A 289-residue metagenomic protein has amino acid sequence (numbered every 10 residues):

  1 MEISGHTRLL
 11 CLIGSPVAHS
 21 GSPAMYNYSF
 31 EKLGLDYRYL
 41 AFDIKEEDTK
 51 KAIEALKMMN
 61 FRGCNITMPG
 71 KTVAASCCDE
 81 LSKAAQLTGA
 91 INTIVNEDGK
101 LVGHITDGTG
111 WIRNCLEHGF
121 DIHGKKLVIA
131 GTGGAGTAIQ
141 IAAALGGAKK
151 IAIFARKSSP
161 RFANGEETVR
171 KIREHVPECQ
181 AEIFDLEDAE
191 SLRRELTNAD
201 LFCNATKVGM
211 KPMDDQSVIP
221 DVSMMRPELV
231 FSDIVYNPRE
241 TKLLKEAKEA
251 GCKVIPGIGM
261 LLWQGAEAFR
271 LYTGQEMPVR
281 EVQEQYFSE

Functional and structural regions predicted by a protein language model:
E2-H118: Phosphate/diphosphate ligand-binding glycine-rich loop within oxidoreductases
I3-S4, I122-H123, L145-G147, I219-E228: Short, conserved loop/helix-junction motifs that constitute active-site signature segments in enzyme catalytic cores
G14, I105, G124-L145, A155: Glycine-rich adenosine-cofactor-binding loop
I66-V73, G134-A135, K207-M210, N237: Short glycine-rich anion-binding loops that position phosphate/pyrophosphate groups of nucleotides and phosphorylated
L145-K150, A250-K253: Conserved S-adenosyl-L-methionine
A148-V176: NAD(P)-binding Rossmann-fold cofactor-contacting core
E178-V254: Rossmann-like adenosine-cofactor binding region
E228-V230, I234-E289: Adenosine-phosphate binding glycine-rich loop
